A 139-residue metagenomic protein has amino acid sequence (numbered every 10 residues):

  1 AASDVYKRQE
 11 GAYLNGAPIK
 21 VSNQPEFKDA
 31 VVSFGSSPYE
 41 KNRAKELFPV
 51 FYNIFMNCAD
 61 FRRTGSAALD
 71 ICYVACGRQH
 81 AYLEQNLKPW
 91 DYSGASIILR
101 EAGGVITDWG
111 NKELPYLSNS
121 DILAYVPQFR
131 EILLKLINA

Functional and structural regions predicted by a protein language model:
A1-I71, K112, N119-A139: Acidic beta-strand-loop-alpha-helix segment within the catalytic core of divalent metal-dependent phosphate-processing
C72-A75, S93, I97-E101: Hydrophobic residues within well-ordered alpha-helices
C76-A81, G104-V105: Alpha-to-beta junction loops
H80-P89: Active-site neighborhoods of divalent-metal-dependent phosphate/nucleic-acid chemistry enzymes
A81, R100, Y125-V126: Short, hinge-like loop/turn segments at secondary-structure boundaries
Y92-S93, S118-N119: Short Asp/Glu-rich motifs
G103-S118: Acidic, metal-binding active-site segment of PIN/NYN-like and related structure-specific nucleases
